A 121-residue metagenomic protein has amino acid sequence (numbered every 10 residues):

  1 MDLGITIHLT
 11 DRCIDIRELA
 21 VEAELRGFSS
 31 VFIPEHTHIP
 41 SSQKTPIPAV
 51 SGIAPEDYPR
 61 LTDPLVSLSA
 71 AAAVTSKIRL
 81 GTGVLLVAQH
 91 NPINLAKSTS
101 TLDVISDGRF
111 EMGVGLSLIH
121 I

Functional and structural regions predicted by a protein language model:
L3-I7, V31-I33, L80-T82, F110-V114: Hydrophobic faces of well-ordered beta-strands that scaffold small-molecule active sites in alpha/beta enzyme cores
G4-C13, V84-I93: Active-site mouth loops of central-metabolism enzymes
R12-E22, L95-S98: Short, acidic/polar
V21-P34: Catalytic domains of carbohydrate-active enzymes, especially glycoside hydrolases
G27, A71, L102, M112: Conserved, mostly hydrophobic/aromatic
I33-L61: Glycine-rich, proline-tolerant flexible connector loops at the mouths of alpha/beta enzymes
S41, I119-I121: Conserved small/polar residues in nucleotide/adenosyl-binding loops
S51-L80: Alpha-helix-loop-beta-strand connector modules within alpha/beta enzyme cores
